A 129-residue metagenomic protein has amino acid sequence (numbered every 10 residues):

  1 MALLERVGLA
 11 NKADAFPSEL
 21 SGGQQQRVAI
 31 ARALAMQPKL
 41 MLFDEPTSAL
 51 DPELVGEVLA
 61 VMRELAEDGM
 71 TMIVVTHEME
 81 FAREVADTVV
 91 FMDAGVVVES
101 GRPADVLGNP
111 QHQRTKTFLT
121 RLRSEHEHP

Functional and structural regions predicted by a protein language model:
M1-A94, V98-P103: ABC family nucleotide-binding domain
A104-P129: C-terminal boundary and immediately downstream tail of ABC-type ATPase nucleotide-binding domains
